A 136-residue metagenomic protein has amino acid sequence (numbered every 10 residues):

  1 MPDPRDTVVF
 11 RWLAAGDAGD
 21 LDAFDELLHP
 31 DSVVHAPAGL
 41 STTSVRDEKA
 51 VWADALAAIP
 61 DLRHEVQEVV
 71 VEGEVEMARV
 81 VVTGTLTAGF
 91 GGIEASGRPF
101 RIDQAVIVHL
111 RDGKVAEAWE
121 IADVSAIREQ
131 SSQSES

Functional and structural regions predicted by a protein language model:
M1-P30, S132-S136: Short, low-complexity N-terminal intrinsically disordered segments enriched in polar/charged residues
P4, L21-G73: A solvent-exposed, acidic/Ser-Thr-rich amphipathic alpha-helical stretch
L28, V70, V82-G84, A122: Short beta-strand segments enriched in hydrophobic/aromatic residues within well-folded beta-rich domains
D31, V66-E68, R79, D112 (+1 more regions): Extracellular/lumenal ectodomain signal focusing on beta-strand-rich modules and carbohydrate-recognition contexts
E74-L86: A short hydrophobic beta-strand element
M77, R101-E129: Short beta-strand edge/turn micro-motifs at domain boundaries
T85-R111: Exposed beta-sheet edge and beta->alpha loop/turn motif
A88-G91, I127-S132: A short, polar/proline- and glycine-enriched secondary-structure boundary/capping micro-motif
